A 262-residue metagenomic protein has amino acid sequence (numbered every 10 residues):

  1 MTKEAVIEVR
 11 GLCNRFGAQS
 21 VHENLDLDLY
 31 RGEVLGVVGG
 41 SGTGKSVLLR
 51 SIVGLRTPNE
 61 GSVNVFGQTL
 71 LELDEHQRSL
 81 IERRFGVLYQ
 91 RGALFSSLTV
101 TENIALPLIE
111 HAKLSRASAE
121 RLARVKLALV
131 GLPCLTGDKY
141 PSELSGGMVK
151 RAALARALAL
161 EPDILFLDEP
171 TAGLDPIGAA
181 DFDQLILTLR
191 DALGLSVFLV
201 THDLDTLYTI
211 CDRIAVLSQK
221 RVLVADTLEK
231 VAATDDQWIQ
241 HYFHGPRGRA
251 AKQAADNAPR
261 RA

Functional and structural regions predicted by a protein language model:
V53: Helix-to-loop junction immediately C-terminal to a conserved catalytic motif
T69, A117-L135: Conserved ABC ATPase "signature" region
Y140-L144, M148: Conserved ABC ATPase signature
E161: Conserved catalytic motifs of ABC-family nucleotide-binding domains
L165-D168: Catalytic Walker B motif of ABC-type/P-loop ATPase nucleotide-binding domains
